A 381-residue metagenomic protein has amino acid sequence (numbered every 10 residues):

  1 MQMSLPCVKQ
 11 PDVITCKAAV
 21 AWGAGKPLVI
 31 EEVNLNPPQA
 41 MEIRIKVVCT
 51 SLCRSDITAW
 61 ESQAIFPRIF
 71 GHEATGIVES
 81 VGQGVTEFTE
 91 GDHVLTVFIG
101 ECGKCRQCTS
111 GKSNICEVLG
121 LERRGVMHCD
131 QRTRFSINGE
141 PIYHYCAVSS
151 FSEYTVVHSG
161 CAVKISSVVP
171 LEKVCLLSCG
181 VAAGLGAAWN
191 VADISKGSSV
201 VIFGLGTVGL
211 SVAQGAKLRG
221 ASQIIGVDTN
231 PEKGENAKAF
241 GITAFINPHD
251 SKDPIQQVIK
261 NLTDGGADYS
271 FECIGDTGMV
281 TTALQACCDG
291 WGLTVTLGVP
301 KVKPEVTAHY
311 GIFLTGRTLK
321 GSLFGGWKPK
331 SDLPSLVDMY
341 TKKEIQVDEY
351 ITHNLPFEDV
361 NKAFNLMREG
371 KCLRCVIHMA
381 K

Functional and structural regions predicted by a protein language model:
M1-I14, V258, G265, T281-Q285 (+1 more regions): C-terminal hydrophobic helical "lid"/dimerization subdomain of Rossmann-like NAD(P)H-dependent oxidoreductases
K17, S199, S222-Q223, L293: Residues at the starts of beta-strands that form the adenosine-phosphate
N34-T50, W60-T109, N114, E122 (+1 more regions): Glycine-rich beta-strand-centered segment in the early N-terminal region that forms part of a ligand/cofactor-binding
Q39, T89-E90, S195, C288-D289 (+1 more regions): Residue-level recognition of short, solvent-exposed, well-ordered loop/turn junctions that link secondary-structure
C102-F203: NAD(P)H dinucleotide-binding glycine-rich loop of Rossmann-like/cofactor-binding domains, especially the beta1-alpha1
K196, I202-L205, K217-T282: Adenosine-nucleotide cofactor-binding segment
G209-L210: N-terminal Rossmann-fold NAD(P) dinucleotide-binding loop
A221, P231, K238, T243 (+2 more regions): Glycine-rich phosphate-binding loop and adjacent beta-alpha segment of Rossmann(oid) nucleotide-cofactor-binding
